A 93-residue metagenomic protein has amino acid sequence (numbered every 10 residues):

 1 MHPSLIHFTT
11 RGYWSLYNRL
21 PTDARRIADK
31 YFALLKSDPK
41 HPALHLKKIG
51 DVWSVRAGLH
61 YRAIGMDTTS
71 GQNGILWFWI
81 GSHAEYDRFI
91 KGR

Functional and structural regions predicted by a protein language model:
M1-Y31: Arg/Lys-rich, positively charged N-terminal/basic patches that mediate binding to nucleic acids
H2-F8, A57-R93: Enriched for short, Lys/Arg-rich terminal
G12, I27, K36-H41, Q72: Short, functionally important structural connectors and interaction interfaces within domains
W14, F32, W53, W77-W79: Tryptophan-centered motif/residue detector
R26-L35, H83-D87: Short, charge- and proline-biased low-complexity linear segments that act as flexible interaction/docking motifs
K30-R56: A short, surface-exposed loop/turn module that caps and links secondary-structure elements
